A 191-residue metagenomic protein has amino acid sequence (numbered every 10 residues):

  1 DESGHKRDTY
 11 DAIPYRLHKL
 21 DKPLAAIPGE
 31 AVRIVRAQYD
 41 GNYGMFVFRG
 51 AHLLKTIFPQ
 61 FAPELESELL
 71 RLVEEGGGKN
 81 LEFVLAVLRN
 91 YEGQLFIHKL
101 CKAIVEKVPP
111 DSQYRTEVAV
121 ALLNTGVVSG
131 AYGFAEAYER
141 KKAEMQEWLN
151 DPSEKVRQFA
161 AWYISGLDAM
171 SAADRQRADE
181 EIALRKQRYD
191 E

Functional and structural regions predicted by a protein language model:
D1-E191: Non-catalytic all-alpha helical scaffold/repeat segments
